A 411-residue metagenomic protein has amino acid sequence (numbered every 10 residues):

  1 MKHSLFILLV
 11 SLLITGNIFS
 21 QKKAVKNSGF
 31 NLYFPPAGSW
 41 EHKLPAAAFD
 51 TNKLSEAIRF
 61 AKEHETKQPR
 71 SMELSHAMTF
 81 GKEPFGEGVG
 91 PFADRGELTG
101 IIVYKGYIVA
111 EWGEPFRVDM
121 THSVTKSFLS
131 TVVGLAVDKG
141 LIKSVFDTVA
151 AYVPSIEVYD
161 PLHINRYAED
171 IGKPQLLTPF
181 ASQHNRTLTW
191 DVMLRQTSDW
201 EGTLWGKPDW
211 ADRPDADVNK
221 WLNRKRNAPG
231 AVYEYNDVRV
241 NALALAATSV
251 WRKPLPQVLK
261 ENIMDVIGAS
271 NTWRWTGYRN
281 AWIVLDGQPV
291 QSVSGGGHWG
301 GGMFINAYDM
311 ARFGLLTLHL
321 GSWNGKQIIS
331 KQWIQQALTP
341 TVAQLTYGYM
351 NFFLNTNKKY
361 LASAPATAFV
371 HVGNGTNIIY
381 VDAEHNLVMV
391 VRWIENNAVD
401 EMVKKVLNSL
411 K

Functional and structural regions predicted by a protein language model:
M1-V25: Bacterial Sec-dependent N-terminal signal peptides
G16-E114, K139-I142, K253, S409-K411: N-terminal leader/targeting segments and the immediately adjacent pre-domain N-terminus
K23-S28, A368-K411: Structured C-terminal helix/loop/strand segments within mature extracytoplasmic catalytic/sensor domains
G90-I101, E111-V153, N227-V232, G301 (+1 more regions): Short active-site loop at a secondary-structure junction that contains or immediately precedes the catalytic residue(s)
G106, M120-V145, M193, L243-A247 (+2 more regions): Active-site SXXK
S127, Q196, R239-A246, G301-S322 (+1 more regions): Active-site-proximal alpha-helical segments within enzyme catalytic domains
A150-T272, Y308-A311, L316: Active-site-adjacent helix/loop patches that line small-molecule binding or acyl-intermediate pockets
W282-G295, T339-V388: Active-site Gly/Thr loop motif
